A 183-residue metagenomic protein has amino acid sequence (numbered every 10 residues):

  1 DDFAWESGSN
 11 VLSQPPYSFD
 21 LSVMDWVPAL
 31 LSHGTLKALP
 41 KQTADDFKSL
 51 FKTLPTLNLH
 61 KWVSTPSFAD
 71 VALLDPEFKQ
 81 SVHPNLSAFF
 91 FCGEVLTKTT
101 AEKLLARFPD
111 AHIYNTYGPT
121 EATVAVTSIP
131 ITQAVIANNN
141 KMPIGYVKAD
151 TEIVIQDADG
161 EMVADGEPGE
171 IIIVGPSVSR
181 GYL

Functional and structural regions predicted by a protein language model:
D1-D165, E170-S179: Motif- and composition-driven signal specific to adenylation
